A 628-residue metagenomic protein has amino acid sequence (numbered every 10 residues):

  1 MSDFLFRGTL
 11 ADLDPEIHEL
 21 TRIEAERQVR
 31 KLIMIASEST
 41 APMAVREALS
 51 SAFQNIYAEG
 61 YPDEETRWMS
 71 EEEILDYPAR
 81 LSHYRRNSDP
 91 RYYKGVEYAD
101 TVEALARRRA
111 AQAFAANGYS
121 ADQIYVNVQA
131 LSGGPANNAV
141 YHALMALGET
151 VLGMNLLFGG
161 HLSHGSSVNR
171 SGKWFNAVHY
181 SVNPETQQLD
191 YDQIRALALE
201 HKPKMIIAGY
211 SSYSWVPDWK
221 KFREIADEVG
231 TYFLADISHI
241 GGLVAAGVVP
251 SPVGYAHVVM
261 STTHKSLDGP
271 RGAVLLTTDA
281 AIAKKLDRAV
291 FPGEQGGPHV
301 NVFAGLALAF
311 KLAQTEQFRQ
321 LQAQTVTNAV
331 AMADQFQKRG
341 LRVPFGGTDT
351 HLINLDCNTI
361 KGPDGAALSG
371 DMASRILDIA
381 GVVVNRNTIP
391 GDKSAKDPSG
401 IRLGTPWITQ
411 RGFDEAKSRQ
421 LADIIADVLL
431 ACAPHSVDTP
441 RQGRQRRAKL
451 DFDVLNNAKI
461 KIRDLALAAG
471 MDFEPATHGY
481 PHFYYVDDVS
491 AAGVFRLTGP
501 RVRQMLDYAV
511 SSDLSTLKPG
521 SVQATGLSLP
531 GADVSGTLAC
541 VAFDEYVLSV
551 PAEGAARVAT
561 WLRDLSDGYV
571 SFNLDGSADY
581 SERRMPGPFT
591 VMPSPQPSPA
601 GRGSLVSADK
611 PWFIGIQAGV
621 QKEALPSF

Functional and structural regions predicted by a protein language model:
S2-D3, R7-P15, A395-Y485: PLP-dependent enzyme catalytic core of the Aspartate aminotransferase-like
D3-D89: N-terminal "arm"/small-domain region of PLP-dependent enzymes with the aminotransferase-like
E24, D190-Q193, Y232-A235, L321 (+6 more regions): Glycine/proline-enriched, intrinsically flexible loops and inter-domain linkers
A58-P135: Conserved N-terminal alpha-helix of the aminotransferase class I/II PLP-enzyme fold
P62-E97, D438-Q445, N573-P597, L605-L625: Charged, glycine/proline-rich intrinsically disordered loops and linkers
T101-G340, C357, D364, L368: Conserved PLP-enzyme active-site core in the AAT-like
D190-I237, G443-T477, S577-M592, V606-F628: Glycine-rich, mobile lid/loop segments that gate access to catalytic sites or pores
R342-E415, F495: Conserved PLP-binding catalytic core of the aspartate aminotransferase-like
